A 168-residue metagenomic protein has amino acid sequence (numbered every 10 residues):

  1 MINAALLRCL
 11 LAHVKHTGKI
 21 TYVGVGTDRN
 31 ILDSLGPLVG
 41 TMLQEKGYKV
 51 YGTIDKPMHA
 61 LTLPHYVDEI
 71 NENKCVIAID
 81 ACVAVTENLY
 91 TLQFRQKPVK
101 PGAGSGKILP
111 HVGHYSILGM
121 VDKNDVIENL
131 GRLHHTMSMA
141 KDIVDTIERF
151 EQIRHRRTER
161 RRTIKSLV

Functional and structural regions predicted by a protein language model:
M1-V76, A81-V168: N-terminal catalytic or cofactor-binding beta/alpha core of small enzyme domains
